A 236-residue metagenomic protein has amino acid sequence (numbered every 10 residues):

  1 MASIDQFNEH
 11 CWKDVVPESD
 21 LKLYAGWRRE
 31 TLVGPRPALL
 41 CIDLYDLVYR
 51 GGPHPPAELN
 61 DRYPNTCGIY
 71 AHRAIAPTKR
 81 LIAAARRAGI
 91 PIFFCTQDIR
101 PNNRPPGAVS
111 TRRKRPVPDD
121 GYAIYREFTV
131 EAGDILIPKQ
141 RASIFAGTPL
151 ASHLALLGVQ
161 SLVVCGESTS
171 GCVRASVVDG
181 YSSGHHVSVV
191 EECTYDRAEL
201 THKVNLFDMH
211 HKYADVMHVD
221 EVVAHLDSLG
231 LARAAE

Functional and structural regions predicted by a protein language model:
M1-A38, Y49, P55, A83-A88 (+1 more regions): Active-site-adjacent betaalpha module
C41, I90-Q97, V190: Short beta-strand segments at enzyme active-site cores
L44-Y45: Conserved Walker B
V48-G52, N102-R104: Short acidic/His/Gly/Ser-rich catalytic and metal-binding motifs that mark active-site loops of diverse hydrolases
G52-C67: A solvent-exposed, charged loop/short amphipathic helix patch at secondary-structure junctions
P64-A71, K114: Flexible, glycine- and charge-enriched loops at secondary-structure boundaries
H72-P91: A short, N-terminal amphipathic alpha-helix
I92, T96-R112: Early exported N-terminus immediately downstream of N-terminal targeting peptides
